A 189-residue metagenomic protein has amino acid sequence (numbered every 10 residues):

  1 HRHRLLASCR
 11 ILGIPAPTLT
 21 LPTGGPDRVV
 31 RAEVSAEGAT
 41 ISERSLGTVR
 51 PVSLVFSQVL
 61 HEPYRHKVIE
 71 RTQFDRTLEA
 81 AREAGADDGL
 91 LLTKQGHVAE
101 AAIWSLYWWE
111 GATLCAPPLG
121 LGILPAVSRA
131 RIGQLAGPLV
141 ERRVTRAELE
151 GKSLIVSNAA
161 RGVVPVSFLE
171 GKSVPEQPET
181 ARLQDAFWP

Functional and structural regions predicted by a protein language model:
H1-H97, E110, G120-I123, R129-P189: Conserved alpha/beta cores of soluble small-molecule-handling proteins
H97-W104: Short beta-strand/strand-turn micro-motif
S105-W109: Short conserved beta-strand segments at catalytic cores or DNA/RNA-binding microdomains of nucleic-acid binding
C115-L119: Short internal beta-strands
